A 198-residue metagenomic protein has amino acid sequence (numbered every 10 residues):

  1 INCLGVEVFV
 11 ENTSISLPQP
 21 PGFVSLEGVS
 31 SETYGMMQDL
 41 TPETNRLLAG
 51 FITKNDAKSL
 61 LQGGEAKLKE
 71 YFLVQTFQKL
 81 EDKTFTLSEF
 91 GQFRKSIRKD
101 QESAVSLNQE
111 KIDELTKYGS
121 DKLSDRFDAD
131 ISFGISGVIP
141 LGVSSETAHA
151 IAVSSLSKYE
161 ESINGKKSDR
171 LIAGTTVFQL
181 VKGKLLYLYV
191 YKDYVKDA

Functional and structural regions predicted by a protein language model:
I1-C3: Hydrophobic h-region of N-terminal signal peptides that target proteins for export in Gram-negative bacteria
G5-T44: Start-of-domain marker
N12-S14, P20, K69-L73, A173-G174 (+1 more regions): Extracellular structured ligand-interaction cores
Q19-P21, V29-S30, Q78, S154-S157 (+1 more regions): A mature extracytoplasmic/lumenal domain signature
M36-K166, L171-I172: Conserved polar/disulfide-associated segments of primarily extracytoplasmic proteins
R170-V181: Short, surface-exposed beta-strand/loop micro-motifs that present aromatic residues
G183-A198: Surface-exposed amphipathic alpha-helical segments
